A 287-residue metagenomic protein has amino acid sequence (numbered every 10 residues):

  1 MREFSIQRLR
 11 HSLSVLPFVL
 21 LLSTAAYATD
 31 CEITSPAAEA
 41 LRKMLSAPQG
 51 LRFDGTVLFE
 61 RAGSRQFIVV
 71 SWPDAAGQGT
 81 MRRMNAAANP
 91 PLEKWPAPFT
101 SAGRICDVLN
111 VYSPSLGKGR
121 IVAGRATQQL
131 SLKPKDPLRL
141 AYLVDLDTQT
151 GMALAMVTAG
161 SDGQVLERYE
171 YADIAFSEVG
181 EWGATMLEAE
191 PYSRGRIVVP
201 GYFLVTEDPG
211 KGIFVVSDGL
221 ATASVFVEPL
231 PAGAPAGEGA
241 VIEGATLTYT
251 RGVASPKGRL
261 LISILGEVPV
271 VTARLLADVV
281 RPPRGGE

Functional and structural regions predicted by a protein language model:
M1-R8, L16-Q78, L109, G119 (+2 more regions): N-terminal leader/targeting segments and the immediate start of mature chains
D30, T56-I105, A155-A172, A273: An acidic-aromatic
I33-P48, F53-T56, I174-I213, L276-R284: N-terminal "mature-domain start" segment
P48-R52, S71-T80, R125, L146-A153 (+3 more regions): Short, solvent-exposed coil/turn segments at beta-strand boundaries
R65-I68, P137-Y142, L166, G210-K211 (+1 more regions): Short, surface-exposed coil-to-beta transition loops
N85-F99, W182-G258, L265-V271: Short, solvent-exposed recognition patches
A86-R139, T148: Short N-terminal edge-element motif at the start of the domain
G119-E188, A236-I242: Gly/Pro-enriched, hydrophobic low-complexity segments that function as extracytoplasmic propeptides/linkers
